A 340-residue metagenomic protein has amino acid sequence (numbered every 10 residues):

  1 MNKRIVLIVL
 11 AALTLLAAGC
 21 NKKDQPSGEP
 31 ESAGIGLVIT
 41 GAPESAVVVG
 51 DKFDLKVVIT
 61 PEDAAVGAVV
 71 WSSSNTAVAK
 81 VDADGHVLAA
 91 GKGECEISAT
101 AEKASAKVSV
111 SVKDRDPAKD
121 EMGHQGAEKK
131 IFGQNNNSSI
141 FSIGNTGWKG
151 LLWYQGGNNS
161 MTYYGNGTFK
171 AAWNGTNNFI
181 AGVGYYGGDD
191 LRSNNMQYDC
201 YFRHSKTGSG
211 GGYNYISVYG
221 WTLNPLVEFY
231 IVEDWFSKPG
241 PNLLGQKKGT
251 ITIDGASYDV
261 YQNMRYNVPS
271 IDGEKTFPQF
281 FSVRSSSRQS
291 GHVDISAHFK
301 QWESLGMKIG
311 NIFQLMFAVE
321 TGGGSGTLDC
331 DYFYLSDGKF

Functional and structural regions predicted by a protein language model:
M1-I5, N21-K22: Positively charged n-region of N-terminal signal peptides that target proteins for export
L16-G19: C-terminal motif of bacterial Sec signal peptides marking the signal peptidase cleavage site
N21-D116: Extracytoplasmic soluble-region selector
R115-Y163: N-terminal module-boundary/linker segments of secreted carbohydrate-active enzymes
G157-I180: Short carbohydrate-recognition loop motifs
G182-T252: Extracellular-facing segments of soluble proteins and assemblies that are Gly/Ser/Thr-biased and enriched in aromatics
N224-Q289: An exposed acidic His-Trp-rich patch
Q289-F340: Long, compositionally biased interface segments
